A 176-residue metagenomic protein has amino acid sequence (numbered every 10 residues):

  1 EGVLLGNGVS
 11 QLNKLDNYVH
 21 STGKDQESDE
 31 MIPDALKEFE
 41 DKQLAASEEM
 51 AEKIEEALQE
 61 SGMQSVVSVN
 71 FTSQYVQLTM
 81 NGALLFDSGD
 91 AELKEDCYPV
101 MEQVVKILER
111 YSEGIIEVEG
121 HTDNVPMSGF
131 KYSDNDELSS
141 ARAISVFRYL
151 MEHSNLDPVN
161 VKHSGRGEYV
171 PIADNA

Functional and structural regions predicted by a protein language model:
E1-Y75, N81: Juxtamembrane linker/hinge segments adjacent to a transmembrane helix in small membrane proteins
G8-Q11, V69, I116, S133 (+1 more regions): Residue-level detector of alpha-helical recognition elements and their boundaries
M50, T79, L85-Q103, I107-Y111 (+1 more regions): Periplasmic OmpA-like peptidoglycan-binding domain that tethers envelope proteins to the cell wall
M63-T72, S112-G120, V159-K162: Short beta-strand elements
